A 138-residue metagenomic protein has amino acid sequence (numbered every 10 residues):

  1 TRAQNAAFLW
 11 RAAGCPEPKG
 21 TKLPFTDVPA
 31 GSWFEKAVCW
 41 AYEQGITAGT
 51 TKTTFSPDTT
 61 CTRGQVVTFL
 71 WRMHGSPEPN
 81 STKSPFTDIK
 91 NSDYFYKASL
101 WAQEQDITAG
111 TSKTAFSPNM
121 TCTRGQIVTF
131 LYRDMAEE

Functional and structural regions predicted by a protein language model:
R2-K36, T47-G64, R72-K97, A109-R124 (+1 more regions): Feature responds to low-complexity, polar/acidic, surface-exposed segments characteristic of secreted/exported proteins
